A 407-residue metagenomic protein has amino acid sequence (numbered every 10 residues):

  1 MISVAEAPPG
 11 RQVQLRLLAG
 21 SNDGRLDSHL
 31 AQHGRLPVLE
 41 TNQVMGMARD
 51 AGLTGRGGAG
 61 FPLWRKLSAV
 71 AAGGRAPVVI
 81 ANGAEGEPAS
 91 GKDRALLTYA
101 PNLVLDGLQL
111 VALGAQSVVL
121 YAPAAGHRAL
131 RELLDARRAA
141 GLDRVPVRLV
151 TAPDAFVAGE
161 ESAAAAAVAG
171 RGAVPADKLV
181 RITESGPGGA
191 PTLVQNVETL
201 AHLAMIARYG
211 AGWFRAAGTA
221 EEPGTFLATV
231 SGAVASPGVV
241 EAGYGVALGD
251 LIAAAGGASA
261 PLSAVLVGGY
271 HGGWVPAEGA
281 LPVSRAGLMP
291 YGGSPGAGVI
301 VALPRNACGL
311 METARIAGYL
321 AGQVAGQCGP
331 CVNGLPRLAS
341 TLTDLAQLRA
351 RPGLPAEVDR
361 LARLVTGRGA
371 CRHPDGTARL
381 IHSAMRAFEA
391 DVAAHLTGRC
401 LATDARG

Functional and structural regions predicted by a protein language model:
M1-M45: Cofactor-/ligand-binding subdomain signature composed of acidic, glycine-rich, tryptophan-containing flexible loops
H29, I80-D93, E184, T229-V234: Gly-rich Lys/Arg/Thr-decorated short loops/hinges at beta-loop-alpha junctions or inter-strand turns that position
G34, L39-G46, A51-T54, E87-P88 (+6 more regions): Small-residue-enriched alpha-helical segments and adjacent helix-cap loops that form tight helix-helix packing
G34-M45, G74-P77, D93-L96, A122 (+2 more regions): Ferredoxin-type iron-sulfur electron-transfer modules in oxidoreductases and energy-metabolism complexes
R49-V70, A155-A166, A321-N333, G369-I381: Conserved phosphate/anionic-ligand binding catalytic regions in large, soluble enzymes, centered on
P77-I80, A84, L97, P101-A112: Glycine- and Gly-Pro-enriched alpha-helical subdomains that act as flexible, kink-prone "lid/hinge" or packing modules
L105-V111, G243-S259: Short amphipathic, charge-patterned alpha-helical segments
G126-Y244, A255-S259: Hydrophobic alpha-helical positions that pack around
